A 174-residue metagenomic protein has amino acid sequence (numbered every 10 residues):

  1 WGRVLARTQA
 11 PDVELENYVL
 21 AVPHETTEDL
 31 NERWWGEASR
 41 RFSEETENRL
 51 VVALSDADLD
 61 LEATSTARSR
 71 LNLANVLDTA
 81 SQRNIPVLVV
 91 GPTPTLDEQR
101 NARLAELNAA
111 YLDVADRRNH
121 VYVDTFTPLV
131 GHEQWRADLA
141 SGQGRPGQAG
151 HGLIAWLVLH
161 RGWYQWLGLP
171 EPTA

Functional and structural regions predicted by a protein language model:
W1-N72: Conserved SGNH/GDSL esterase-like catalytic core that processes O-acyl groups on lipids and polysaccharides
G2-A6, S81, L112, D116: Class I S-adenosyl-L-methionine
Y18, L88, V121-V123: Hydrophobic/aromatic beta-strand patches that form the interior of the parallel beta-sheet core in alpha/beta enzyme
W35-S39, L77, L159, W163: Generic structural signal for well-ordered alpha-helical scaffold segments
G36, R68-Q82, E106-D113: Alpha-helical scaffolding segments of alpha/beta enzyme cores, especially the outer helices of TIM-barrel or partial
N48, Q82-P86, H120: A short helix->loop->beta-strand "cap" motif at the edges of active sites that frequently abuts
A53-L59, V76-E106: Active-site segments of SGNH/GDSL-like serine hydrolases that catalyze O-acetyl group transfer/hydrolysis on lipids
T93-A174: Catalytic His-Asp segment of secreted/periplasmic serine-dependent ester chemistry enzymes
